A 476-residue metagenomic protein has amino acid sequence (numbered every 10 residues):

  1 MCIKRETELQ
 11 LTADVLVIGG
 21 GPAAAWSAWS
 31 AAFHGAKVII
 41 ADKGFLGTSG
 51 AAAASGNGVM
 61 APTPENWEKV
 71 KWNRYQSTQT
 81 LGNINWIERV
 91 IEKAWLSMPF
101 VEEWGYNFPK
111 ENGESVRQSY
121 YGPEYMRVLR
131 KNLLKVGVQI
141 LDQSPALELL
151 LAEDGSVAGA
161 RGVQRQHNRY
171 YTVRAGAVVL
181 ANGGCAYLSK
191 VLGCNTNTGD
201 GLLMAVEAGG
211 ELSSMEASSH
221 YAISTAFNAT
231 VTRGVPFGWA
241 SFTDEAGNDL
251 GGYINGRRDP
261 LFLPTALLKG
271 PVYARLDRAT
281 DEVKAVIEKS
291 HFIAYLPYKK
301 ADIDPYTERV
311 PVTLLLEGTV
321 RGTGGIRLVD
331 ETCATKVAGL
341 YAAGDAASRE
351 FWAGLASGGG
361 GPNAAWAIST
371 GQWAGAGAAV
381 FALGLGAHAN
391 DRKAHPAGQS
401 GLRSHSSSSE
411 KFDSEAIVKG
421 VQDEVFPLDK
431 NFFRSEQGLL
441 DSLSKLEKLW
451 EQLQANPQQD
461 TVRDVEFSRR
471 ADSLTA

Functional and structural regions predicted by a protein language model:
M1-V15, F33: Extreme N-terminal leader/targeting segments of oxidoreductases
Q10-A13, H167-A177, K336-V337: Core beta-strand elements of the Rossmann-like FAD/NAD(P) dinucleotide-binding domain in flavoenzyme oxidoreductases
V15-I40: N-terminal Rossmann-like FAD-binding beta1-loop-alpha1 element of flavoenzymes
F33-A54: Glycine-rich FAD pyrophosphate-binding loop
M60-V90: Glycine-rich active-site loop/strand segments that organize a redox cofactor
W95-L147, E216-G359, P427-A476: Mobile, glycine/GP-rich and aromatic-enriched active-site lid/loop segments adjacent to catalytic centers
A177-T230, E350, G354-G377: Glycine-rich loop(s) and the adjacent beta-strand/alpha-helix scaffold that form part
L383-V465: Long, amphipathic alpha-helical stalk/connector segments used for oligomerization, subunit docking, or mechanical
